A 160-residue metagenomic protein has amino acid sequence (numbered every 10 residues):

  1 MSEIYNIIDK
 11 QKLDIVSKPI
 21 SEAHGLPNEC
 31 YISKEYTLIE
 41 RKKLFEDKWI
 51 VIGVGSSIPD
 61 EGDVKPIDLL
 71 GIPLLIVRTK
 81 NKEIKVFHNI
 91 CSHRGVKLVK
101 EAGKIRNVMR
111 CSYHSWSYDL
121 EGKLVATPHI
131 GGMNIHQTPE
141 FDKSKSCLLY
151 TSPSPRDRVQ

Functional and structural regions predicted by a protein language model:
M1-I15: Rieske [2Fe-2S] iron-sulfur domain-containing proteins
S2, E22-L26, K143: N-terminal redox-cofactor-binding region of secreted/periplasmic oxidoreductases
L13-P27: Short, contiguous pre-domain boundary segments
C30, K34, L38-F45, I50-I52 (+3 more regions): Glycine/alanine-rich phosphate-binding loops at beta-alpha junctions
I58-S152: Rieske [2Fe-2S] iron-sulfur-binding domain
Y150-Q160: Single conserved hydrophobic/aromatic residue that forms the stacking wall/gate of nucleotide- or nucleobase-binding
